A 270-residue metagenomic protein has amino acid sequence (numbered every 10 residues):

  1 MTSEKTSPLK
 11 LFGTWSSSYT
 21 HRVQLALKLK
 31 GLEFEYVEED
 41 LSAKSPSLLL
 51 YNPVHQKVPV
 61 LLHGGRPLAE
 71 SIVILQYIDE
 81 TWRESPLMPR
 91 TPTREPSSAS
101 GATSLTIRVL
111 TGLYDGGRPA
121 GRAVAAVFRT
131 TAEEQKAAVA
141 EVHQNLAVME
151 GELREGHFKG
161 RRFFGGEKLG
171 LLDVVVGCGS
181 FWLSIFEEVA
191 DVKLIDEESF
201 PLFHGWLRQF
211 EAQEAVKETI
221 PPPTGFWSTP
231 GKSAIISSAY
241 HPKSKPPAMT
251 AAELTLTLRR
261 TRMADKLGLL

Functional and structural regions predicted by a protein language model:
M1-F163, K168, I235-L270: GST-like domain detector, emphasizing the conserved glutathione-binding G-site in the N-terminal thioredoxin-like
K44-S45, G165, K193, P223-S228: Short amphipathic alpha-helical segments embedded in low-complexity Lys/Glu-rich regions
G65, I195-E197: Conserved, non-catalytic sequence blocks in retroelement Pol enzymes and Pol-derived host proteins
S100, S104, N145-V148, V175-W182 (+1 more regions): Alpha-helical scaffold segments in carbohydrate-active enzymes
E152-G165, E188-A190, Q213-I220: Surface-exposed helix-capping loop/turn segments at secondary-structure junctions
F164-A190, E198-H204: GST superfamily/GST-like fold recognition
E198-K232: A contiguous, mid-protein "functional segment" used to position or interact with cofactors/ions or partner subunits
